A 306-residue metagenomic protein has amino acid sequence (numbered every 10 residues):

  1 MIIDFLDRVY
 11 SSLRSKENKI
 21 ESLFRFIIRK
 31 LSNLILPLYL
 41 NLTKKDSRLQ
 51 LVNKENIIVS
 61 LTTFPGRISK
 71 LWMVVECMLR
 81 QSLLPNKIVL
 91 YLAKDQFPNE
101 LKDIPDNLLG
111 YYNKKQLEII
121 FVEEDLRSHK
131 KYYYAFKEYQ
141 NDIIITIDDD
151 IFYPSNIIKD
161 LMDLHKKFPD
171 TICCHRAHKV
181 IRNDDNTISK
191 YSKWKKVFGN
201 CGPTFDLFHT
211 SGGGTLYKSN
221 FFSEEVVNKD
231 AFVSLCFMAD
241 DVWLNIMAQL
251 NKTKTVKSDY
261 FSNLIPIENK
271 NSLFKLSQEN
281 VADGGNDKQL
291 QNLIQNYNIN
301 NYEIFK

Functional and structural regions predicted by a protein language model:
I2-L38, A231-K306: C-terminal catalytic/acceptor-binding lobe
I2-R80: N-proximal low-complexity "stem/linker" segments adjacent to membrane-targeting elements
E55-I57, L79-L90, K115-E118, D142: Short loop->beta transition adjacent to catalytic acidic/histidine clusters or analogous donor-positioning motifs
V74-N86, K94-D95, G110: Short, acidic, metal-binding catalytic loop of nucleotide-sugar glycosyltransferases
V89-A93, C174: Short internal beta-strands
A93-N141: Active-site-proximal specificity loops/subdomain of glycosyltransferases
A135, F152-K229: Conserved catalytic core of nucleotide-sugar-dependent glycosyltransferases
N141-F152: Short beta-strand-to-loop acidic/aromatic patch adjacent to the donor-nucleotide binding site
